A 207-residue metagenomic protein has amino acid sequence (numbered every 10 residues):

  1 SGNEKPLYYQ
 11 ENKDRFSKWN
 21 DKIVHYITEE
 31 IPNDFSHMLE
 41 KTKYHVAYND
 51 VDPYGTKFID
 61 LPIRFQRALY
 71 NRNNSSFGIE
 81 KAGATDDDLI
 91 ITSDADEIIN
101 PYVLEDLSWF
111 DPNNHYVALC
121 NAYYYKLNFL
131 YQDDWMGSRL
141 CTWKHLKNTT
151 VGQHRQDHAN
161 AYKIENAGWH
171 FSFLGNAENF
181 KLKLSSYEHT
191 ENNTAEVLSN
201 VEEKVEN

Functional and structural regions predicted by a protein language model:
S1, S17, S36, S75-S76 (+6 more regions): Generic serine detector
G2-T92, P101: Active-site-proximal specificity loops/subdomain of glycosyltransferases
R64-F65, E97-E196: Conserved catalytic core of nucleotide-sugar-dependent glycosyltransferases
G78, K183, Y187, K204: Residues that form generic nucleotide/phosphate-binding pockets
E196-N207: Charged phosphate-binding loop/patch that engages nucleotide di/tri-phosphates or the phosphate backbone of nucleic
